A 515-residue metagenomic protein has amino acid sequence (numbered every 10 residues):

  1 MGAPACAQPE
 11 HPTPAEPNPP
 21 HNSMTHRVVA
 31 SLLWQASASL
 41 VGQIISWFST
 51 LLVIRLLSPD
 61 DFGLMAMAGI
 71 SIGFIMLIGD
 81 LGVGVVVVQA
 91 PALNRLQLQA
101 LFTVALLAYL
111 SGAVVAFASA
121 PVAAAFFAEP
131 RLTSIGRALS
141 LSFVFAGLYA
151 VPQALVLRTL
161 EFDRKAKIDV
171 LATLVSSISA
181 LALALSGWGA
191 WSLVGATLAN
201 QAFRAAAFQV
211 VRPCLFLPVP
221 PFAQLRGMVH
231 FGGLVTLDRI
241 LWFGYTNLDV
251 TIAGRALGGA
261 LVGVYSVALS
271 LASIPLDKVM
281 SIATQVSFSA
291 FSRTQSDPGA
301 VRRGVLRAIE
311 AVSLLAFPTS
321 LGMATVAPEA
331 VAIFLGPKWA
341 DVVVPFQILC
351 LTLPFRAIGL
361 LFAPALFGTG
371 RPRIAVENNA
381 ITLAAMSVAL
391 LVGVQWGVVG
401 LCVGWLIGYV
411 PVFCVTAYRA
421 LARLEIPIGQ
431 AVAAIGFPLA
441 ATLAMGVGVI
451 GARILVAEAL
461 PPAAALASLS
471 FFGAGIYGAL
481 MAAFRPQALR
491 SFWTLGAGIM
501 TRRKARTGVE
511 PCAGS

Functional and structural regions predicted by a protein language model:
M1-N18, N22, Y418-A422, I426-A431 (+1 more regions): Membrane-proximal transmembrane or re-entrant/amphipathic helices at the cytosolic face
G2-P12, L40, T103-A128, T133-S134 (+7 more regions): Alpha-helical transmembrane segments of multi-pass membrane transport and lipid-handling proteins
A5-M24, V28, D163, A206-V250 (+4 more regions): Interhelical loop/hinge segments that connect adjacent transmembrane helices in multipass membrane
M24-V83, V104-V122, R137-S142, A172-L181 (+3 more regions): Signature of the first transmembrane helix
T25, V29, V86-R95, F145-V170 (+4 more regions): Membrane-interface junctions at transmembrane-helix termini in multi-pass inner-membrane proteins
S31-S46, L193-A196, N200, R204 (+8 more regions): Transmembrane helical elements of multi-pass membrane transporters/channels
L52-G69, P121, A125, T133-R137 (+10 more regions): Membrane-interface helix-loop junctions in multi-pass transport and translocation proteins
I78-R95, A154-R158, A268, A272-A316 (+1 more regions): Helix-loop junctions and terminal segments of transmembrane helices in multi-pass membrane transport/translocation
